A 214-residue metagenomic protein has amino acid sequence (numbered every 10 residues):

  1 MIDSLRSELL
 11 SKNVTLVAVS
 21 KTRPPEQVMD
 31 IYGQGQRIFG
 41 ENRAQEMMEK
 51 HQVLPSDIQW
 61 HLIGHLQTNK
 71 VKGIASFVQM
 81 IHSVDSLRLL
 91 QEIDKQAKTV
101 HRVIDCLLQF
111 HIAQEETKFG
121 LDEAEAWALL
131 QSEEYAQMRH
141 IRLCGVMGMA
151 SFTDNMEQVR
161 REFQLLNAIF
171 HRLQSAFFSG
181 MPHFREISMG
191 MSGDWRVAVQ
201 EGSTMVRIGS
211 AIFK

Functional and structural regions predicted by a protein language model:
M1-G193, E201: Conserved alpha/beta-domain cores
R196-Q200, I212-K214: Expand to "…catalyze enediolate/carbanion chemistry for C-C bond making/breaking, isomerization, decarboxylation
T204-M205: Divalent-metal-activated hydrolytic enzyme cores
